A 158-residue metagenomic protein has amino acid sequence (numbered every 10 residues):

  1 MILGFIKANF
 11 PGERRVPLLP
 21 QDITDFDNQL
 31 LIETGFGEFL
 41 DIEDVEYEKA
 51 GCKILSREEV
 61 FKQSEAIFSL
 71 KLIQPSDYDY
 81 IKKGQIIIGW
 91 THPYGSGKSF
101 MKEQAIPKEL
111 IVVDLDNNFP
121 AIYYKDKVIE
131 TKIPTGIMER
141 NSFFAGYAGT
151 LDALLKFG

Functional and structural regions predicted by a protein language model:
M1-L110: An N-terminal-biased, well-structured beta-alpha scaffold segment characteristic of Rossmann-like dinucleotide-binding
I2, I73-G158: Glycine/serine-rich phosphate-binding loop and adjoining beta1-alpha1 elements at the start of nucleotide-handling
